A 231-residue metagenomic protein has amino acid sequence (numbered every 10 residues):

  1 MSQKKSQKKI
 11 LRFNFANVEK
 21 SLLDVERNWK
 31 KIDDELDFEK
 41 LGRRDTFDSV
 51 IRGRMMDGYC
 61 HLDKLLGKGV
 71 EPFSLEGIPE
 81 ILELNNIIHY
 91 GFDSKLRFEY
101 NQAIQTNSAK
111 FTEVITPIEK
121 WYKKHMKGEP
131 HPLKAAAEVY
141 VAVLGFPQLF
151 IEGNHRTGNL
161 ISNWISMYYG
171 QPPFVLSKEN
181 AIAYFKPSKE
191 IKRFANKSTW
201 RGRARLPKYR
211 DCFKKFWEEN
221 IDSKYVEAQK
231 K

Functional and structural regions predicted by a protein language model:
M1-K231: FIC/Doc superfamily catalytic core
